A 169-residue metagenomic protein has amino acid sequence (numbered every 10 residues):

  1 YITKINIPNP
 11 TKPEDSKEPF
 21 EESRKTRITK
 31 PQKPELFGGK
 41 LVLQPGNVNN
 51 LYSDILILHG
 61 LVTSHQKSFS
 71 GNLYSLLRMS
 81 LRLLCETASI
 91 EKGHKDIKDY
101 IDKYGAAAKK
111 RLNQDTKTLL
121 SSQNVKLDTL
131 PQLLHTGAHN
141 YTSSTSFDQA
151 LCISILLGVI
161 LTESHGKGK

Functional and structural regions predicted by a protein language model:
T3-L73, I155-K169: Charged alpha-helical initiation segments
E18-Q32, K95-K169: Long, charged low-complexity segments
G38, L77, A88, L119-S122 (+1 more regions): Small-side-chain structural scaffolding
K40, V62-H65, N72, M79-S80 (+2 more regions): Append "and, occasionally, other polyanion-binding protein interfaces
V48, Y52, L77-L81, C85 (+2 more regions): Short runs of predominantly hydrophobic/aromatic residues within well-ordered alpha helices that form helix-helix
L56, G71-H94: Short, hydrophobic, well-ordered secondary-structure elements
L58, V62-H65, E91, G137-Y141: Alpha-helix C-capping/helix-to-loop hinge sites
